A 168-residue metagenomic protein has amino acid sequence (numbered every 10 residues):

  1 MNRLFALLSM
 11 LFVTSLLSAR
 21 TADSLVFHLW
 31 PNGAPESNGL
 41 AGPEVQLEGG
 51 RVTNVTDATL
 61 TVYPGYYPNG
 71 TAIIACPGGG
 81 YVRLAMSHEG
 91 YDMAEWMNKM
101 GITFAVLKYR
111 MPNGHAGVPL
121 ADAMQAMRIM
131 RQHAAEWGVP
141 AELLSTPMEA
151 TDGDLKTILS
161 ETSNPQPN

Functional and structural regions predicted by a protein language model:
M1-L4: Positively charged n-region of N-terminal signal peptides that target proteins for export
M10-S18: Hydrophobic h-region of N-terminal signal peptides that target proteins for export in Gram-negative bacteria
R20-T71: N-terminal cap/lid segment of alpha/beta-hydrolase-fold proteins
G70-G79: Short beta-strand element of the alpha/beta-hydrolase
A72, N98-A105: A fold-wide structural signal in alpha/beta-hydrolase
G78, I102, Y109-M111: Active-site loop/turn elements of alpha/beta-hydrolase fold enzymes, especially the short glycine-/histidine-rich
A85-S87, D92, L107-A141: Catalytic nucleophile-loop/oxyanion-hole region of alpha/beta-hydrolase and closely related hydrolase-like folds
Q125-N168: Primarily recognizes the serine-hydrolase "nucleophile elbow" in alpha/beta-hydrolase and SGNH/GDSL folds
